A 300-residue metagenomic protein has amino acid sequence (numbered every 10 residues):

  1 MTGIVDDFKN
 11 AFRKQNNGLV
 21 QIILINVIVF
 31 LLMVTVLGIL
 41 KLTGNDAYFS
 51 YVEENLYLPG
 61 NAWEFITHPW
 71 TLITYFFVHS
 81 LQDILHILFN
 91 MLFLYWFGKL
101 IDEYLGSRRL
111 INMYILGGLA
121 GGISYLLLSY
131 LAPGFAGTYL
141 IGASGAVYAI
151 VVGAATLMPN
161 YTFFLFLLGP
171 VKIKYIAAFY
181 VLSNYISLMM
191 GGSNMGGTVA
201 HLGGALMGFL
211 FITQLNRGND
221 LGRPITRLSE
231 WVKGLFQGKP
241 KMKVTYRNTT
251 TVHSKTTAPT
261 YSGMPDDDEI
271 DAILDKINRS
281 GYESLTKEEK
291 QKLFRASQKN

Functional and structural regions predicted by a protein language model:
M1-P265, E269, I273: A detector for small-residue-rich transmembrane helices and their helix-helix packing motifs
M264-N300: Terminal membrane-proximal soluble interaction domains of membrane-associated proteins
